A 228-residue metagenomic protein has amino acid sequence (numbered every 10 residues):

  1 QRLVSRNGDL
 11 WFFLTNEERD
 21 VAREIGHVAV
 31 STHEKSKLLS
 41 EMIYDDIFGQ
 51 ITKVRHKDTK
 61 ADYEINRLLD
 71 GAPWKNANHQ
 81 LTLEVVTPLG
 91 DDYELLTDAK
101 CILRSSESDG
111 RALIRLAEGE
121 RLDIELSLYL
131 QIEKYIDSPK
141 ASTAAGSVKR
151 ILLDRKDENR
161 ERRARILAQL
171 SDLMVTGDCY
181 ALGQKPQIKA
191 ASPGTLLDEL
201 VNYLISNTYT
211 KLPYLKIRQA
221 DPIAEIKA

Functional and structural regions predicted by a protein language model:
Q1-A228: Extended alpha-helical scaffold and adjacent linker segments that couple domains and build interaction/assembly
